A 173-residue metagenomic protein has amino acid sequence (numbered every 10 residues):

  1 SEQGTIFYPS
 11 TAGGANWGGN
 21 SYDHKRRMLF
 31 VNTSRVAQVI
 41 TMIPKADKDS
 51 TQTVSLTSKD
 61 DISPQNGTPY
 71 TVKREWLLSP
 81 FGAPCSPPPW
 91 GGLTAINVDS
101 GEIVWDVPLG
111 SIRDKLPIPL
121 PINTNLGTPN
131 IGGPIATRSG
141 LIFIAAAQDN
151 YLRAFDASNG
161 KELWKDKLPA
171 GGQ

Functional and structural regions predicted by a protein language model:
S1-Q173: A fold-level detector for beta-propeller and closely related beta-sheet-rich head/sensor domains
